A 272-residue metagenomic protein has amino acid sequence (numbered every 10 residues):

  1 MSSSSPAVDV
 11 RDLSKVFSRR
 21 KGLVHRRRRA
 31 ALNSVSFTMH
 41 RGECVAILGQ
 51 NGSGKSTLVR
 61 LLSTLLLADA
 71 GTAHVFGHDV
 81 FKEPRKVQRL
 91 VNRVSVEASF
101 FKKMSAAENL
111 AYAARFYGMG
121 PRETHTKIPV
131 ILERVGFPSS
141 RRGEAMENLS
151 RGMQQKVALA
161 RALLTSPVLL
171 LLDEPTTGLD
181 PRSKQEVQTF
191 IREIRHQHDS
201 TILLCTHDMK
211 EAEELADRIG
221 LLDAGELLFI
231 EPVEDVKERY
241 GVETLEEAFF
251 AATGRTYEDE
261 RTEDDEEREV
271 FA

Functional and structural regions predicted by a protein language model:
A111, R115, R122-R141: Conserved ABC ATPase "signature" region
A145-L149: Conserved ABC ATPase signature
S166: Conserved catalytic motifs of ABC-family nucleotide-binding domains
L170-D173: Catalytic Walker B motif of ABC-type/P-loop ATPase nucleotide-binding domains
Q185-Q197: Helical segment within the ABC ATPase nucleotide-binding domain
